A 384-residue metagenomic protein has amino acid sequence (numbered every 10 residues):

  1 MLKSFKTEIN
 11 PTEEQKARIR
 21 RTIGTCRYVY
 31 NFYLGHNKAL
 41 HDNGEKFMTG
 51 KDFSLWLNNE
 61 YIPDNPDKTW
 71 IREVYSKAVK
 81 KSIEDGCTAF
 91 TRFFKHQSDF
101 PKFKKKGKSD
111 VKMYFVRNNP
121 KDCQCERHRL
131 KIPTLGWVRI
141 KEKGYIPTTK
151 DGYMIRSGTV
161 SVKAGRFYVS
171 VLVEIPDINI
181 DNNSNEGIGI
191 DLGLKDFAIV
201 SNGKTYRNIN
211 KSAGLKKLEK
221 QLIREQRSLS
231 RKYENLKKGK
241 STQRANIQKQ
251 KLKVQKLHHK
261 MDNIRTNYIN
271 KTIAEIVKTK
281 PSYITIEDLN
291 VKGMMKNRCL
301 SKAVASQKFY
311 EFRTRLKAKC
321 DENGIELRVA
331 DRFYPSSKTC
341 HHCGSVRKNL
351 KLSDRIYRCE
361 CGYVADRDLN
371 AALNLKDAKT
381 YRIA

Functional and structural regions predicted by a protein language model:
M1-K80: Gly/serine-rich nucleotide phosphate-binding loop at the start of the catalytic core of nucleotide/ADP-ribose-handling
K3, A17, T148-D151, K163-A384: Positively charged, helix-rich recognition surfaces that bind polyanionic ligands
F5-I9, V138-E142, Y206-I209: Generic detection of short hydrophobic beta-strand segments and adjacent strand-loop junctions
Y33, S82-F93, L369-K379: Stable alpha-helical structural segments in soluble proteins, enriched in small hydrophobic residues
L34-H41, F90, F94-P101, I175: Long, hydrophobic, amphipathic alpha-helical segments used as structural scaffolds
D52-R166: Acidic carboxylate diad motif detector
